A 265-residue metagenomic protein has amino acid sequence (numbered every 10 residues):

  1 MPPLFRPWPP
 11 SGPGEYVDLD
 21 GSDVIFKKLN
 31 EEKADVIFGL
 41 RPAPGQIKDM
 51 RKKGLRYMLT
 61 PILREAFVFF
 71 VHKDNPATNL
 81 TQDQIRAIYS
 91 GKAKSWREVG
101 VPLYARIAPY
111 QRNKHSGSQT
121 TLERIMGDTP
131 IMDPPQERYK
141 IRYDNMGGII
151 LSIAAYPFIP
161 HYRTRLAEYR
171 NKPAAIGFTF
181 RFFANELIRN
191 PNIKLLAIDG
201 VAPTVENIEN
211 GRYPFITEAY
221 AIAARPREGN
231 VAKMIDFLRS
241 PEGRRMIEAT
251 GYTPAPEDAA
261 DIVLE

Functional and structural regions predicted by a protein language model:
M1-E265: Exported/periplasmic ABC-transporter solute-binding proteins
